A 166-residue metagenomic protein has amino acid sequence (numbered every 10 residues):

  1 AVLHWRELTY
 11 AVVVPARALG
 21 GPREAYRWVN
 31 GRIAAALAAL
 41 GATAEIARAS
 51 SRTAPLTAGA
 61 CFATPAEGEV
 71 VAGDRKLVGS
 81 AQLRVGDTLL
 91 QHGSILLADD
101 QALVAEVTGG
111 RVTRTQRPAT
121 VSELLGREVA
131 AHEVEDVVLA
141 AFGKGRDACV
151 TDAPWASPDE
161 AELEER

Functional and structural regions predicted by a protein language model:
A1, L56-A58, Q82: Catalytic micro-motifs at enzyme active sites that drive phosphoryl/nucleotidyl and oxygen chemistry
A1, L77, V121: Short clusters of hydrophobic/aromatic residues that line enzyme substrate/ligand-binding pockets
A1-G20: A glycine-rich, hydrophobic loop/mini-helix early in the fold
V2, G21-A25, G126-A130: Short alpha-helix boundary/capping segments
L3-E7, P65, L90: Short, solvent-exposed loop/turn segments at the edges of secondary structure
P15-P65, V71-D74, V78: A contiguous catalytic/ligand-binding core that recognizes phosphate-bearing ligands
G31-P55, R84-R166: Long, positively charged amphipathic alpha-helical accessory segments at protein N-termini or as interdomain linkers
V78-R84: Helical (often loop-to-helix) elements that flank the catalytic cores of nucleotide-handling enzymes
